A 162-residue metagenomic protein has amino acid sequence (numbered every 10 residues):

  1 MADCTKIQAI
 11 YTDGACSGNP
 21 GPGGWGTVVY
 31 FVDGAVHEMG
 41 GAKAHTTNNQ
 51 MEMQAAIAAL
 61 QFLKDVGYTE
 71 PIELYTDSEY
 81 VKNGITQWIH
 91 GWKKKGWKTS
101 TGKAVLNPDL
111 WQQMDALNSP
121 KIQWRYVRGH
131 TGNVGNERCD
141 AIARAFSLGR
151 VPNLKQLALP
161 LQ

Functional and structural regions predicted by a protein language model:
M1-Q50, Q61-V66, A141, A145-P152 (+1 more regions): RNase H-like nuclease fold core
A15-P22, I57-R138, S147: RNase H catalytic domain
M51-E52, G135: Hydrophobic (often cysteine-bearing) scaffold residues that line and stabilize catalytic clefts of nucleotide/cofactor
